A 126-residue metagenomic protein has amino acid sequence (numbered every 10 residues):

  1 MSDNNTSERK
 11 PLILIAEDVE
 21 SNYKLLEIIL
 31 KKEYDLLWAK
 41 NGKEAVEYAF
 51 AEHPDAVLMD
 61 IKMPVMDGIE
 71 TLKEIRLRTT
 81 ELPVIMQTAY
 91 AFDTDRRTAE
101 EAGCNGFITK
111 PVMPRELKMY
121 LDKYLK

Functional and structural regions predicted by a protein language model:
D18, N41-E44, D67-K73: Acidic catalytic/metal-coordinating carboxylates
V19-L37: Two-component/phosphorelay signaling modules centered on CheY-like receiver
W38-A56, L77: Acidic, metal-coordinating helix/loop segments flanking the phosphotransfer/catalytic sites of two-component signaling
M63: Receiver (REC) domain active-site loop signature in two-component systems and cognate sites in sensor histidine kinases
G68, E100-N105: As written
V112-L121: C-terminal output helix
